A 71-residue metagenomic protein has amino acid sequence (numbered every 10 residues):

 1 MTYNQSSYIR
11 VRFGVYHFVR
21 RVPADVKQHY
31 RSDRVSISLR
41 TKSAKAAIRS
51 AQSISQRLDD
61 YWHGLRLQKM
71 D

Functional and structural regions predicted by a protein language model:
M1-R40, K45, D60, R66-D71: Short, Arg/Lys-rich segments that mark the N-terminal edge of DNA/RNA- and chromatin-recognition modules
S43-Q56: A short, charged, amphipathic alpha-helix used as a generic interaction element across diverse proteins
